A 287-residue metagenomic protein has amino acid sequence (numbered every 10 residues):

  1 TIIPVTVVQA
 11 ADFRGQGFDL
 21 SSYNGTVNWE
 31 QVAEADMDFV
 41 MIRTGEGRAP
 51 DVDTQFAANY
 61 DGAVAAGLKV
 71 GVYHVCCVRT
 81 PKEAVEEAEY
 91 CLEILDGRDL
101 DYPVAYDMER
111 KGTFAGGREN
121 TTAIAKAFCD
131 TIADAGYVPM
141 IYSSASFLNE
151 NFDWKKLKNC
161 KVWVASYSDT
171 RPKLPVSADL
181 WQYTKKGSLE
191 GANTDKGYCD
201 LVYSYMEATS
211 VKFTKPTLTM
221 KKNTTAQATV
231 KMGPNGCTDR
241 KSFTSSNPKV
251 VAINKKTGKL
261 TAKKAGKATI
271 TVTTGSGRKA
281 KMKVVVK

Functional and structural regions predicted by a protein language model:
I2-D12: Sec-dependent signal peptide cleavage junction
A11-E30, E34, K155-E207: Functionally critical loop-and-helix segments that line ligand-binding/catalytic clefts of soluble enzyme domains
D12-C129, A133-Y137: Substrate-binding cleft of extracellular glycoside hydrolase catalytic domains
S22-N24, E46, H74-C76, R110 (+5 more regions): A mature extracytoplasmic/lumenal domain signature
E83-E86, F147-L157: Glycine-rich, charge-decorated loop segments at or immediately adjacent to ligand/cofactor-binding or catalytic sites
E89-Y90, L157-C160, T238: Short, hinge-like loop/turn segments at secondary-structure boundaries
G136-N149: Aromatic-lined carbohydrate-recognition surfaces of secreted/lumenal glycan-active proteins
E207-K287: Extracytoplasmic soluble-region selector
